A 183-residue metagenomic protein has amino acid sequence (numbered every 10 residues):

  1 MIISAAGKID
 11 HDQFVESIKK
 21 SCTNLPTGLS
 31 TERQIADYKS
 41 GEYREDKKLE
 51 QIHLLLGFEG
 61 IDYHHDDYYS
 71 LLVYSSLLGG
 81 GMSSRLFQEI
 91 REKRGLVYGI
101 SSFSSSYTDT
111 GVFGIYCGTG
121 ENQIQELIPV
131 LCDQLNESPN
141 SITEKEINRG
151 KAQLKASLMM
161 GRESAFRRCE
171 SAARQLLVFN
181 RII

Functional and structural regions predicted by a protein language model:
M1-L29, R33, R44, I61-D62 (+2 more regions): Charge-rich, well-structured scaffold segments of protease-associated domains
S30-R85: His/Glu-based metal-binding/catalytic segments typifying zinc-dependent metallopeptidases
G80-L96: M16/MPP (pitrilysin/insulinase) zinc-metallopeptidase core fold and M16-derived inactive scaffolds
